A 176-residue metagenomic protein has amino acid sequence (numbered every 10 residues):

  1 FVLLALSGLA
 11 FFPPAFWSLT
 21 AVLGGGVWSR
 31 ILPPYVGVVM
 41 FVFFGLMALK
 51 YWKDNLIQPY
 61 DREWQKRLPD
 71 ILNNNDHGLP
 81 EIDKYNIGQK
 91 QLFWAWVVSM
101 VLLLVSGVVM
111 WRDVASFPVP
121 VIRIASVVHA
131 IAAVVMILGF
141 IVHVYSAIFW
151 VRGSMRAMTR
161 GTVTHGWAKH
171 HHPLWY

Functional and structural regions predicted by a protein language model:
F1-Y176: Membrane-embedded alpha-helical bundles that constitute the cytochrome b-like, heme-associated redox core of multi-pass
